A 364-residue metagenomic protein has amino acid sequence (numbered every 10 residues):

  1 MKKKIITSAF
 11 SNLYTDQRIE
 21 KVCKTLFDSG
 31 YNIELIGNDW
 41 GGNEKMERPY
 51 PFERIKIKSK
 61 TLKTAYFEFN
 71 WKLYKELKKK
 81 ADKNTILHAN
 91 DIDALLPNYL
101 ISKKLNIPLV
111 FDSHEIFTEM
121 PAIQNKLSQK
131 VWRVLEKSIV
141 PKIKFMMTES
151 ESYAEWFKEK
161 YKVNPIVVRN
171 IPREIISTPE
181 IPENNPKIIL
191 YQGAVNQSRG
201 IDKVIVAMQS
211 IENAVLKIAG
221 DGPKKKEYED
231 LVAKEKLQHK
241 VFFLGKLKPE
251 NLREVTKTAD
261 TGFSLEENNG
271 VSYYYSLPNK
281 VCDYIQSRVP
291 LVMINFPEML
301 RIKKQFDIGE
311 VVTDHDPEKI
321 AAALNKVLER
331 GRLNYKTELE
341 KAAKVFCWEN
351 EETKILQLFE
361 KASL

Functional and structural regions predicted by a protein language model:
I6-S8, P182-M208, K217, I355: Conserved donor-binding/catalytic core segment of Leloir-type glycosyltransferases
L13-D16, R199, K248-E254, G262-C282 (+1 more regions): Nucleotide-sugar-dependent
G37, R133-T178, V241: Donor nucleotide-sugar binding/catalytic pocket of nucleotide-sugar-dependent glycosyltransferases
F67-E68, L105-P108, F117-S138, E174 (+1 more regions): Nucleotide-sugar donor phosphate/pyrophosphate-binding loop at the beta->alpha transition of glycosyltransferases
W71-K78, L96, L100-K104, F111 (+2 more regions): Membrane-proximal helix-turn-helix segments that form the acceptor-binding/catalytic region of lipid-linked
K226-E254, T261: Nucleotide-activated donor-binding/catalytic signature segment of Leloir-type glycosyltransferases, i.e., the conserved
Q305-F306, E310-P317, N325-R332: Conserved acidic donor-binding segment of nucleotide-sugar-dependent glycosyltransferases
H315, R332-K361: A charged, aromatic-enriched C-terminal amphipathic alpha-helix characteristic of glycosyltransferases across folds
